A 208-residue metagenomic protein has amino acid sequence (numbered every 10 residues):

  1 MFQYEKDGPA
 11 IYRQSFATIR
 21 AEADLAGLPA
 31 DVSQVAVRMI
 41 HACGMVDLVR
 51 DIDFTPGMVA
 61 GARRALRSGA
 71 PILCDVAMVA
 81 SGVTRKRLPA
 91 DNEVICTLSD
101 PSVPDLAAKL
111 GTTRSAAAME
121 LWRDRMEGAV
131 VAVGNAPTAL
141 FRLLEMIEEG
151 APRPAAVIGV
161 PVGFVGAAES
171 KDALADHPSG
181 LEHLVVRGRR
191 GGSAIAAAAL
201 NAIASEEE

Functional and structural regions predicted by a protein language model:
M1-A30: Charged, compositionally biased N-terminal leader segments and the immediate start of the first structured element
G27-H41: N-terminal glycine-rich anion-binding loops that anchor highly charged ligand groups
R50-A65: A short, well-structured juxtamembrane/interface segment
D75, I158-G159, A199: Buried hydrophobic positions in well-ordered alpha/beta secondary-structure cores of metabolic enzymes
V79-G82, T138-L143, F164-A168, G192-A196: Short glycine/serine/threonine-rich phosphate/pyrophosphate-binding segments that cradle anionic phosphate groups
L88-M126: Long, charge-dense
R125, A139-V157, G166-E169, L174-D176: Feature captures the catalytic cores and cofactor-binding loops of soluble hydro-lyases/lyases that act on carboxylate
V165-E208: C-terminal functional extensions of proteins
